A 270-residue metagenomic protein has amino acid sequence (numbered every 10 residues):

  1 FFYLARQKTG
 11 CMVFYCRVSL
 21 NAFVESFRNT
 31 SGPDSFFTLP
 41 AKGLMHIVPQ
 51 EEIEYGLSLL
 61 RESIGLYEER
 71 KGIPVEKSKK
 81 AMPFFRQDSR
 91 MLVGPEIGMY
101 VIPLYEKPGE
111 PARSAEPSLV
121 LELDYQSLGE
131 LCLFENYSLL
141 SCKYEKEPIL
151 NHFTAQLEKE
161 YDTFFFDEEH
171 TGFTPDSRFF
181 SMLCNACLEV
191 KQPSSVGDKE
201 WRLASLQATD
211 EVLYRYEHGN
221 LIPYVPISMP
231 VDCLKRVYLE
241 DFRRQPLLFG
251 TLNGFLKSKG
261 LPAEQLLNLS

Functional and structural regions predicted by a protein language model:
F1-Q7, C11-S270: Partner-binding and oligomerization surfaces adjacent to conserved cores of proteins that assemble macromolecular
